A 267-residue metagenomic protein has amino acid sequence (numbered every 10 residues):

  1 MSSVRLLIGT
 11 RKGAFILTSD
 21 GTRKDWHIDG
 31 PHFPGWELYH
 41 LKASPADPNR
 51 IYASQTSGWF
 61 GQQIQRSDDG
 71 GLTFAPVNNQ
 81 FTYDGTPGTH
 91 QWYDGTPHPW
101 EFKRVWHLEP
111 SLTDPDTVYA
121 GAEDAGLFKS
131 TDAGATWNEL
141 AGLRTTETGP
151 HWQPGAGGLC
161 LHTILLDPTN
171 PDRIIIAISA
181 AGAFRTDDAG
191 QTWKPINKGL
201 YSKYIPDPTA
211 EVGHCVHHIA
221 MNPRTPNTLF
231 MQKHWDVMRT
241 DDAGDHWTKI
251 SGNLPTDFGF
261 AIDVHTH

Functional and structural regions predicted by a protein language model:
M1-H267: Extracellular glycan-interacting surfaces
